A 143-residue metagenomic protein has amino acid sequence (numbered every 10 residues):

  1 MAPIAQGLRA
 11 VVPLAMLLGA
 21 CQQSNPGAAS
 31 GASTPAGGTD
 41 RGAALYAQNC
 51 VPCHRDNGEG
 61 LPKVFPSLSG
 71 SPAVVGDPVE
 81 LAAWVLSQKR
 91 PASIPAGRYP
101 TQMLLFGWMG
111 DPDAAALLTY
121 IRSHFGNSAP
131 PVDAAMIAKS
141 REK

Functional and structural regions predicted by a protein language model:
M1-V11: Bacterial N-terminal signal peptides that target proteins for export
R9-A20: Bacterial N-terminal signal peptides
G19, Q48-V51, T119: Core alpha-helical elements of the protein kinase catalytic domain, predominantly the helix directly N-terminal
C21-L45, G60, V64, S140: Electrostatic cytochrome c docking/interface patches
Q22-Q23, C53-G60, L86, G107-W108 (+1 more regions): Detector for the c-type heme attachment site
P35-L61, V75-S87: Sequence/structural segment immediately N-terminal to covalent heme-attachment motifs in c-type and related
P62-S69, R90-E142: Axial heme c-ligation environment in periplasmic c-type cytochrome domains
